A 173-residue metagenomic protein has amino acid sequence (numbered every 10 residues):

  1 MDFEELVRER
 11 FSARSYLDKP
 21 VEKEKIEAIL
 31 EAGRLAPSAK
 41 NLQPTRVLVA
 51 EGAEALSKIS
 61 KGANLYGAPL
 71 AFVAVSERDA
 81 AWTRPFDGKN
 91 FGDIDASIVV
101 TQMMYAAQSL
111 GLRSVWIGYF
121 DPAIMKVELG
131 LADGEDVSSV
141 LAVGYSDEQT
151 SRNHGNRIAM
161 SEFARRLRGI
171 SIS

Functional and structural regions predicted by a protein language model:
F3-D18, K25, V140-S173: C-terminal helix-cap and adjacent tail motif
K25-V99: Glycine/small-residue-rich phosphate/adenosyl-binding loop
A68-V73, G130-N153: A glycine-rich helix N-cap at a beta->alpha junction
S76, Y119, Y145: Short secondary-structure boundary segments
Y105-Q108: Short hydrophobic alpha-helices that are characteristic scaffold elements of the AMP-binding
G111: Structured binding elements
I117-G134: Active-site helix/loop module of the DD-peptidase/beta-lactamase fold, centered on the serine-lysine SxxK catalytic
